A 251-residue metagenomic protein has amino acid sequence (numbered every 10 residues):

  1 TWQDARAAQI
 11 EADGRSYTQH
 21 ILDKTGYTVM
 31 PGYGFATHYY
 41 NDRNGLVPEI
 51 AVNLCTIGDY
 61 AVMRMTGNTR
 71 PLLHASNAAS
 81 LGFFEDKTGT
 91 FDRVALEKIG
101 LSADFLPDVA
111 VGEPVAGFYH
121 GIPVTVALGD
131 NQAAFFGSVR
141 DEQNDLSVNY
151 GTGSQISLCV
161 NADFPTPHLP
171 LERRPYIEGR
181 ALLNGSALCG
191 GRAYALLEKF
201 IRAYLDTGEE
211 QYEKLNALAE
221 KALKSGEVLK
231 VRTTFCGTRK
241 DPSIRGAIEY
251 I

Functional and structural regions predicted by a protein language model:
D4: Carbohydrate-associated surface elements
A8, A12-P31, A36-P71, G82-R93 (+2 more regions): Active-site core segments that coordinate phosphate-bearing ligands/cofactors across diverse enzyme families
C55, L72-A78, L106-D108: Conserved alpha/beta enzyme-core scaffolds, especially Rossmann-like or related mixed alpha/beta domains that build
N77-S80, G117-Y119: Active-site-proximal beta-alpha loop/turn segments in soluble metabolic enzymes
K98-F105: A structural motif corresponding to the C-terminal end of an alpha-helix and its immediate exit/capping segment
D108-V115: Gly/charged, well-structured mid-domain segments that form the phosphate/adenylate-handling core of ATP-dependent
